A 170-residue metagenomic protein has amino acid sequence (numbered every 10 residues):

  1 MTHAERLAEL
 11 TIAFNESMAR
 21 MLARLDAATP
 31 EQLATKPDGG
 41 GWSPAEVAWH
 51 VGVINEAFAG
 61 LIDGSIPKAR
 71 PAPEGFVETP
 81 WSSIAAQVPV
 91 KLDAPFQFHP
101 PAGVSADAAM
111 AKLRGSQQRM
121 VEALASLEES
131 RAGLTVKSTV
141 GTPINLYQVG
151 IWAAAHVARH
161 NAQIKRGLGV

Functional and structural regions predicted by a protein language model:
M1-A19: Extreme N-terminal tail/first-helix region
H3-L7, H99-G103, T139-L146: A short, mixed-charge helix-start or loop-turn motif at secondary-structure junctions
E5-L10, A45, V104-M110: Active-site rim elements
A8, N15, G41, D107 (+3 more regions): A generic "functional-site adjacency" signal
F14, M18-M21, N55-F58, L113 (+2 more regions): Hydrophobic alpha-helical core bundles mediating ligand binding, dimerization, or RNAP-core interactions
F14-E16, R20-M21, D26-E46, H50: Long, hydrophobic N-terminal alpha-helical segment
T35-A85, E122-V170: Short, contiguous alpha-helical
T79-R131: Acidic/histidine-rich alpha-helical segments that form the ligand environment of transition-metal centers
